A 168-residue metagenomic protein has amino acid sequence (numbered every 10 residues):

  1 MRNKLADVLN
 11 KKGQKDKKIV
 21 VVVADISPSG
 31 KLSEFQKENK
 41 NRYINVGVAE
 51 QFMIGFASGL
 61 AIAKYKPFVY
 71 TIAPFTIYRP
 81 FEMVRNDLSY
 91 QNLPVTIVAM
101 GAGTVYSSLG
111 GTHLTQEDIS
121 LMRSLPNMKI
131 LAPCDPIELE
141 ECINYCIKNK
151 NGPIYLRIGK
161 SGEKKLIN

Functional and structural regions predicted by a protein language model:
M1-L166: Thiamine diphosphate
